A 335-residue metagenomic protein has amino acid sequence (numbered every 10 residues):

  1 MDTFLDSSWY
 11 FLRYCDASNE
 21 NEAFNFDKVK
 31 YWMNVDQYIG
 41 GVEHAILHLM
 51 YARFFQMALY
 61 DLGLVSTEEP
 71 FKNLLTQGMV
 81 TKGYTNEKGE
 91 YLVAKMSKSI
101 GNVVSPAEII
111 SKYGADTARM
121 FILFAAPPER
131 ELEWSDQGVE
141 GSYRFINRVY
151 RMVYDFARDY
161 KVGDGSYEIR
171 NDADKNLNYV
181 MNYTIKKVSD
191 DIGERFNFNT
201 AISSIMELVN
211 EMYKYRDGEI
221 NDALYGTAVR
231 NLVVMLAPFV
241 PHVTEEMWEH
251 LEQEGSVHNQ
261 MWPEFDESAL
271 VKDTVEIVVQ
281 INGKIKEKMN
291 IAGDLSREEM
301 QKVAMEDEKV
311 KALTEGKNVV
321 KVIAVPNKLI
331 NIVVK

Functional and structural regions predicted by a protein language model:
M1-Y154, M181-K214, T227-V234, I332: Structured secondary-structure scaffolds
N19-E20, Y167-R170, I277-K335: NTP/phosphate- and nucleic-acid-binding module
S66-E69, T244, G316-V319: Short secondary-structure junction motifs
K72, N102, L270-K272, T314-G316: Short solvent-exposed loop/turn micro-motifs enriched in small/polar/acidic residues
L74, V80-T85, E90, V162-K187 (+3 more regions): Acidic, turn-prone loop/beta-hairpin segments
L75, S111, E249, M305 (+1 more regions): Alpha-helix boundary recognition
R151-D164: Long, well-ordered alpha-helical segments
